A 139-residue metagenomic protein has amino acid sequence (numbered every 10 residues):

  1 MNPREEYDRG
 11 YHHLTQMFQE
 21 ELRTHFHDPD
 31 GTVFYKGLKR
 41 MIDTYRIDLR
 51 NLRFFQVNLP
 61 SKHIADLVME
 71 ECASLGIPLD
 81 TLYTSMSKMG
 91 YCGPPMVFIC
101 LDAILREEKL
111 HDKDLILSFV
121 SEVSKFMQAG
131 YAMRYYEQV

Functional and structural regions predicted by a protein language model:
M1, F98-V139: Conserved beta-strand-centric core segments of catalytic alpha/beta enzyme folds
M1-S85, E137-V139: Hydrophobic pocket-lining "lid/loop/helix" segments that shape and contact the acyl-thioester
F26-P29, K88-Y91, I104-R106: N-terminal start-of-chain detector that recognizes signal peptides and the immediate post-cleavage beginning
V33, G37, M96, C100-A103: Well-ordered alpha-helical segments embedded in enzymatic catalytic cores
N58-H63, G90, P94, E122-F126: Gly/Ser/Thr-rich loops at beta-strand to alpha-helix junctions that form or flank small-molecule/cofactor-binding
L82-M96, F119: Cysteine-centered functional microenvironments
